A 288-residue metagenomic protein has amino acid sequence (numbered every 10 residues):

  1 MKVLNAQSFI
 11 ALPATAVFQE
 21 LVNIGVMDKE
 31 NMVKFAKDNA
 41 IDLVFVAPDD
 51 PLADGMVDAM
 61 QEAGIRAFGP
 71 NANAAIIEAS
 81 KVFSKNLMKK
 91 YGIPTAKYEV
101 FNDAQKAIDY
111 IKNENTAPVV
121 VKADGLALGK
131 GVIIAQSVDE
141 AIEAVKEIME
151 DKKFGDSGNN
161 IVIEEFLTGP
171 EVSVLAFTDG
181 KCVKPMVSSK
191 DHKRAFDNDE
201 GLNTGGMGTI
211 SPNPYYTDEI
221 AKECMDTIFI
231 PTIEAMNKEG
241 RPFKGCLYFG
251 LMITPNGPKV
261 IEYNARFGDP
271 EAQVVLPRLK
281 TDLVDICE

Functional and structural regions predicted by a protein language model:
M1-A72: ATP-binding N-terminal substructure of ATP-dependent carboxylate-amine bond-forming enzymes
I10-A11, F45-V46, A67-P70, K97-V100 (+5 more regions): General beta-strand structural signal in soluble alpha/beta enzymes
Q19, I76-V82, F196-N198: Short, charged, surface-exposed secondary-structure boundary motifs
V22-D28, E99-D103, A135: Short acidic-hydrophobic, aromatic-tinged amphipathic segments that line or gate anion-handling sites
A53-D54, A107, E171-V172: Short, well-ordered alpha-helical microsegments
F68-G131: A conserved helix-loop-beta module that forms one wall/lid of the active-site cleft in ATP-utilizing catalytic domains
A135-Q273: Internal nucleotide-binding/catalytic subdomain
D269, L276-E288: Conserved, structured core segments of small domains
